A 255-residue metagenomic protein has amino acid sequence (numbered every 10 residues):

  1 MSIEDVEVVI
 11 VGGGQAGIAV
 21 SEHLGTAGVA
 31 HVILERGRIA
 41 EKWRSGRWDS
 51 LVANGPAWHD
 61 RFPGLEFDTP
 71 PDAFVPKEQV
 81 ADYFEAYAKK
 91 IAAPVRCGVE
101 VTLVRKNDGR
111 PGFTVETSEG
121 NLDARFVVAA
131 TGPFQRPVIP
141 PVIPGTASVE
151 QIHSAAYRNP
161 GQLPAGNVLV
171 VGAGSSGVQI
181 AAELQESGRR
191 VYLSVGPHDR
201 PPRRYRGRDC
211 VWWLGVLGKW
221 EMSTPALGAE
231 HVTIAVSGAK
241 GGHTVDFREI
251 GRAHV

Functional and structural regions predicted by a protein language model:
E4-I33, L169-V171, S175-E186: N-terminal Rossmann-like FAD-binding beta1-loop-alpha1 element of flavoenzymes
V9-V11, G25-R47, R189-R203: Glycine-rich FAD pyrophosphate-binding loop
V9-V11, N121-F134, V168-V171: Short hydrophobic core segments
G37-E66, R200-K219: Conserved N-terminal glycine-rich FAD pyrophosphate-binding loop of Rossmann-like flavoproteins
F67-A86, R96, T131, V171 (+1 more regions): Short beta-strand to alpha-helix junction loop
P70, P76-Q79, T131-G188, L193 (+1 more regions): Glycine-rich dinucleotide-binding loop and its adjacent helix/turn
C97-P111: A conserved short coil-to-beta-strand element within the FAD-binding core of flavoproteins
V178-H254: Dinucleotide-binding/catalytic capping subdomain of oxidoreductase cores
